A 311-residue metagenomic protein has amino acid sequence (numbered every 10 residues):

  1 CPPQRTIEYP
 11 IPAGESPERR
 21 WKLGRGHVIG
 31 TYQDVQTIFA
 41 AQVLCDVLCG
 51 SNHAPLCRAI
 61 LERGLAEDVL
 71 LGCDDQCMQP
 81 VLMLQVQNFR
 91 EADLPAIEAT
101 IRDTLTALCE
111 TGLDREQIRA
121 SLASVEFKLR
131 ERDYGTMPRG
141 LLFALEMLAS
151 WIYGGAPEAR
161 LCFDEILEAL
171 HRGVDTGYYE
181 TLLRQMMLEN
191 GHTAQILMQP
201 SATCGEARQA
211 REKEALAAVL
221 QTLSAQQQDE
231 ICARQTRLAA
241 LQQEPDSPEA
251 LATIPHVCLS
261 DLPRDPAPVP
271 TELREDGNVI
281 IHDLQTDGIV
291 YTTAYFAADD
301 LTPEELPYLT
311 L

Functional and structural regions predicted by a protein language model:
C1, A41-G50, K213-V219: Extended active-site and interfacial segments that coordinate phosphate-rich ligands in large catalytic machineries
C1-V35, D46-A99, D114-F127, E131-E146 (+3 more regions): Non-catalytic beta-strand/loop surface segments
A41-Q42, V81, R102, F163-D164: Residue-level signal for cytosolic alpha-helical hairpin/rod architecture
R102-G112: A common structural junction motif
G140, M147-L148, I152, A156-C162 (+1 more regions): Long, charge-rich alpha-helical interaction segments
V174-A215: Extended, domain-scale alpha-helical bundle/helix-rich regions
E206-R234: Charge-rich, low-complexity alpha-helical coiled-coil segments
